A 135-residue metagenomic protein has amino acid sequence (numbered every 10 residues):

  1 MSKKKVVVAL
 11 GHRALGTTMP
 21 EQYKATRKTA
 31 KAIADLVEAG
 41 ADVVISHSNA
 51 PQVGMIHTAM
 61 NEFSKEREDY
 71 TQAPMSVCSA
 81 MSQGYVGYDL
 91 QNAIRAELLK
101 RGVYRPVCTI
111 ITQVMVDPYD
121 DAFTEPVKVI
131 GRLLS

Functional and structural regions predicted by a protein language model:
M1-P51, M55-K65, P74: N-terminal glycine-/serine-/threonine-rich phosphate-binding loop
F63-S135: Ligand-binding beta-strand-loop-alpha-helix segment within the catalytic cores of soluble metabolic enzymes
